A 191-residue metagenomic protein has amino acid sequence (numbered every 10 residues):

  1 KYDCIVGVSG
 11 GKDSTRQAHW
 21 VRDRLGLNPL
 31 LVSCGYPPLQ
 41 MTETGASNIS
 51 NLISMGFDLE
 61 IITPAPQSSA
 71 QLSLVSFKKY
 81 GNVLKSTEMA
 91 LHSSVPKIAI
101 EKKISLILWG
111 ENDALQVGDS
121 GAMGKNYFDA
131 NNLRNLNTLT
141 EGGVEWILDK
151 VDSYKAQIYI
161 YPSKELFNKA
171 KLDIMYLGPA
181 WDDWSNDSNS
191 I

Functional and structural regions predicted by a protein language model:
K1-D3, W20-I191: Nucleotide-activated chemistry modules centered on ATP-dependent adenylation/adenylyltransferase
I5-D13: Short, glycine-rich nucleotide/cofactor-binding loops
R16-Q17: Hydrophobic positions on the alpha1 helix immediately C-terminal to the Walker A/P-loop
